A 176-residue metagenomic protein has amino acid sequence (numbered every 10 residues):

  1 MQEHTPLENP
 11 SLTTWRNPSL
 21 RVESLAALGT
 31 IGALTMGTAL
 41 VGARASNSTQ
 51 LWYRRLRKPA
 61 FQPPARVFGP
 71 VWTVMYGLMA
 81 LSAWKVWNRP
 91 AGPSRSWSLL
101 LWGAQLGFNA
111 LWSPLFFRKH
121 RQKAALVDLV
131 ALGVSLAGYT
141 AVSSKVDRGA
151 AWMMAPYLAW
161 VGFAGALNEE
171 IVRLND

Functional and structural regions predicted by a protein language model:
M1-D176: Short amphipathic, positively biased membrane-proximal segments that drive organelle/inner-membrane targeting
